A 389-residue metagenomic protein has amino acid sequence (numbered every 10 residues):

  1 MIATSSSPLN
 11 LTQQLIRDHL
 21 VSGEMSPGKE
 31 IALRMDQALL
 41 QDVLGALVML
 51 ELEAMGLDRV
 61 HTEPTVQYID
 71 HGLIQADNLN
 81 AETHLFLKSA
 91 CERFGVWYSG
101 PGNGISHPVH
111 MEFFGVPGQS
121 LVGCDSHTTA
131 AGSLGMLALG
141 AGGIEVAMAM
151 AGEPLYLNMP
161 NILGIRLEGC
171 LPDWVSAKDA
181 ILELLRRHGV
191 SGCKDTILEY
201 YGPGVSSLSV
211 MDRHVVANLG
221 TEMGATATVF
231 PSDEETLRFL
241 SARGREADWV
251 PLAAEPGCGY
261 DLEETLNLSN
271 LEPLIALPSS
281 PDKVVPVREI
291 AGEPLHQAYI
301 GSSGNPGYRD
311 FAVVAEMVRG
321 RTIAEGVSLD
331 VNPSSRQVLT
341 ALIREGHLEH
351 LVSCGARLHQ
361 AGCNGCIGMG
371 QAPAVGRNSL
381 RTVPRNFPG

Functional and structural regions predicted by a protein language model:
M1-G389: Fe-S-dependent hydro-lyases/dehydratases of central metabolism
